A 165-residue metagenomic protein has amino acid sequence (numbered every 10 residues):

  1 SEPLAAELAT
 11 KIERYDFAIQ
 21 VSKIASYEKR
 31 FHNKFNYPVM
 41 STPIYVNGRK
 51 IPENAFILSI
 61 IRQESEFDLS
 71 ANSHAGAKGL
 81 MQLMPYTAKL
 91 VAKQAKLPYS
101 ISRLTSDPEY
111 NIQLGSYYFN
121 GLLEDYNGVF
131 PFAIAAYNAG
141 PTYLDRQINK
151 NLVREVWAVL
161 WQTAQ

Functional and structural regions predicted by a protein language model:
S1-Q165: Catalytic glycan-binding domains that act on GlcNAc-containing polysaccharides
